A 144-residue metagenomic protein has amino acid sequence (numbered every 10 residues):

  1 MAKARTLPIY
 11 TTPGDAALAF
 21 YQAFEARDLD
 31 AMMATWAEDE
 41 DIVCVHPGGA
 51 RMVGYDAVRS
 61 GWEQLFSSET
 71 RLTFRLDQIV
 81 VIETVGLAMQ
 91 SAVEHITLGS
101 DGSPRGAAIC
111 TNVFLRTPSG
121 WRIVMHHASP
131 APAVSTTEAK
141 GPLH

Functional and structural regions predicted by a protein language model:
M1-A34, I42-H144: A beta-strand edge to alpha-helix "cap/lid" segment located at domain peripheries
A37: Helix-to-beta-strand junctions that scaffold the AdoMet/dcAdoMet cofactor pocket in Class I SAM-dependent enzymes
